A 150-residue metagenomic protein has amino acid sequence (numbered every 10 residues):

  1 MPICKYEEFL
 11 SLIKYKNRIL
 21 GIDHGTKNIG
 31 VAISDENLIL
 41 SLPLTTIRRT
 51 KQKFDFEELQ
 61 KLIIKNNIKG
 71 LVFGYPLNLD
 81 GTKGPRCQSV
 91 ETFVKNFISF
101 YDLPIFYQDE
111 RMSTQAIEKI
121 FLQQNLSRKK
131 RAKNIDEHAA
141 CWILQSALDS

Functional and structural regions predicted by a protein language model:
M1-L20, K27-S150: Phosphate- and other anionic-substrate recognition elements at nucleic-acid/protein interfaces
